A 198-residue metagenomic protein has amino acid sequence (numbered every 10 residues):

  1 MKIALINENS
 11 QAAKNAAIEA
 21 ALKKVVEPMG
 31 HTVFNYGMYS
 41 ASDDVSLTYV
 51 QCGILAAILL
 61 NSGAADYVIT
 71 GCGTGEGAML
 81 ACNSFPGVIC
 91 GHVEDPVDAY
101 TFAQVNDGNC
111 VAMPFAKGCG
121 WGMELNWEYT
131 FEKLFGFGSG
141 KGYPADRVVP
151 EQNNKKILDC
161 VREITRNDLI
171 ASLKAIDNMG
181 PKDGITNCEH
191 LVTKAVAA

Functional and structural regions predicted by a protein language model:
A4-A17, Y100-A198: C-terminal binding/interaction regions
K14-M29: Short, solvent-exposed amphipathic alpha-helices that sit in or adjacent to ligand/effector-binding or catalytic
N15, G53, G75-A81: Short glycine/serine/threonine-rich phosphate/pyrophosphate-binding segments that cradle anionic phosphate groups
M29-S46: A short beta-strand-loop structural module common to alpha/beta enzyme folds
Y49-Y67: Short, structured active-site "lid" loops
V50-I54, V93-P96, T130: Charged helix-capping and loop-helix junction motifs
A65-G71, C90: A short, small-residue-rich loop immediately preceding and capping a beta-strand
G77-C90, E94-D95: Short Gly/Thr/Asp-enriched flexible loops that form oxyanion-binding sites at enzyme active sites
